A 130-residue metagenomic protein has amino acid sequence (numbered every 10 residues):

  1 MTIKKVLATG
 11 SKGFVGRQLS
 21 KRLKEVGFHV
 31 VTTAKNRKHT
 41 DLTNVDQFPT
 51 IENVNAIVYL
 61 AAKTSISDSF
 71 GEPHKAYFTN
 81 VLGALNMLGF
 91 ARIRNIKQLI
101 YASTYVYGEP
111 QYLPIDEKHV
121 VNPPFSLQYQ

Functional and structural regions predicted by a protein language model:
K4-V26: N-terminal Rossmann NAD(P)H-binding glycine-rich loop of SDR-like oxidoreductase domains
K5, H29-V30, K97-Q98: Residues at the starts of beta-strands that form the adenosine-phosphate
T9, T33, I57-K63, L99-T104: SDR active-site strand-loop-helix element
V30-Q47: Adenosine-cofactor binding site in Rossmann-like domains, unifying the SAM/SAH pocket of S-adenosylmethionine-dependent
D46-T79: NAD(P)H-binding glycine-rich loop region in Rossmannoid oxidoreductase-like domains and their noncatalytic homologs
H74, F78-L85, K97: Conserved internal alpha-helix in NAD(P)-dependent oxidoreductase domains
K75-Y77, P124-Q130: Short-chain dehydrogenase/reductase
L85-S126: Conserved Rossmann-fold NAD(P)-dependent oxidoreductase catalytic core, especially the SDR/UDP-sugar
